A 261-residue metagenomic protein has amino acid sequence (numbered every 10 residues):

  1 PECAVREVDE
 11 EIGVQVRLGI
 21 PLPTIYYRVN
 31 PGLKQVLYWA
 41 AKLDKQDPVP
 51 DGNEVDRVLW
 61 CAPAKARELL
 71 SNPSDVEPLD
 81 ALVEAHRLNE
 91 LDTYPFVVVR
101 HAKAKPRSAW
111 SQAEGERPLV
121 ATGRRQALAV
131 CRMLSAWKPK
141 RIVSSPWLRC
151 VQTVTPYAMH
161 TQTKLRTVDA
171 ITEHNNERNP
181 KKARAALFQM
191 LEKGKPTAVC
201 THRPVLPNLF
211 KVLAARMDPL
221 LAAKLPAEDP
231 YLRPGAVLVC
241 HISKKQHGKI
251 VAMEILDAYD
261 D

Functional and structural regions predicted by a protein language model:
P1-I20, T24-E77: Unchanged
C3, L91-N179, R184, P207 (+4 more regions): Active-site-proximal alpha-helix that buttresses catalytic centers in soluble enzyme cores
K34-Y38, L232-V237: Short hydrophobic/aromatic beta-strand or adjacent loop that forms the aromatic wall/cage of a ligand/substrate-binding
A62, H101, H202: Short, conserved phosphate/pyrophosphate- and ester-handling motifs at nucleotide-, phospho-/glycolipid
V76-Y94: Charged phosphate-binding loop/patch that engages nucleotide di/tri-phosphates or the phosphate backbone of nucleic
F96-V97, E192-P204: Generic beta-sheet signal
N179-K195: A short, acidic, amphipathic alpha-helical segment used as a generic capping/interface helix at domain edges
A252-D261: Short, solvent-exposed aromatic-acidic interface loops
